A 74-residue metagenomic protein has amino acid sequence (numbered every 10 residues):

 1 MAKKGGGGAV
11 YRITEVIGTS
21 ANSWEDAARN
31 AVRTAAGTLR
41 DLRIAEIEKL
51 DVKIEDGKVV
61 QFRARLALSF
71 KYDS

Functional and structural regions predicted by a protein language model:
A2-S74: N-terminal, polar/charged subdomain of small-to-medium soluble alpha/beta proteins
